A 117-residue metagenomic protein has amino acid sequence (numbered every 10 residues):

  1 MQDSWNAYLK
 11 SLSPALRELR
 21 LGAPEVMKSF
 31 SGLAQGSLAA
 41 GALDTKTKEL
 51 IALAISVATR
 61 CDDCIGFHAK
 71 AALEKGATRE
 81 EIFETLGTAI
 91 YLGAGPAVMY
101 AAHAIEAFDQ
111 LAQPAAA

Functional and structural regions predicted by a protein language model:
M1-T47, M99-A117: Acidic, glycine/proline-rich low-complexity segments that act as flexible tails and inter-domain linkers
A42-T59, E80-T85: Immediate flanking context of iron-sulfur cluster ligation sites
C61-C64: Short cysteine clusters
F67-R79: Iron-sulfur (Fe-S) cluster-binding segments and ferredoxin-like electron-carrier domains, especially [2Fe-2S]
G76-L86, Q113-A117: Charge-rich, acidic-biased intrinsically disordered regions
F83-D109: C-terminal structural segments of small proteins and small subunits
